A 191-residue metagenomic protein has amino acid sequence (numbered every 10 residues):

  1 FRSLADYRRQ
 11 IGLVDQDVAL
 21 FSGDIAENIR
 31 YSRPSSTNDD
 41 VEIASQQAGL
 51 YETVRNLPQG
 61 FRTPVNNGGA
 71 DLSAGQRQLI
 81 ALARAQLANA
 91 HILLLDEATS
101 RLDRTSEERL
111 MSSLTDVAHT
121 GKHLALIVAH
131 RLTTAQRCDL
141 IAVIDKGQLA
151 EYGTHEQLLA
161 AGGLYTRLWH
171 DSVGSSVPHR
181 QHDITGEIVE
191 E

Functional and structural regions predicted by a protein language model:
F1-D6: ABC ATPase NBD Q-loop/coupling interface
R8-D17, I25-N28, A44-A48, R62-G162: ABC-family ATPase nucleotide-binding domain "signature/switch" substructure
Q16, P34, P58-Q59: Proline-centered flexible-loop/turn and helix-kink motifs
F21, Y51-I80, L102, S175-E191: ABC-fold ATPase nucleotide-binding domain signature/coupling loops
R30-N38, Q46: ABC-type ATPase nucleotide-binding domains, specifically the catalytic core motifs of the NBD
V41, Q47-V54: Hydrophobic patch in the ABC ATPase nucleotide-binding domain
